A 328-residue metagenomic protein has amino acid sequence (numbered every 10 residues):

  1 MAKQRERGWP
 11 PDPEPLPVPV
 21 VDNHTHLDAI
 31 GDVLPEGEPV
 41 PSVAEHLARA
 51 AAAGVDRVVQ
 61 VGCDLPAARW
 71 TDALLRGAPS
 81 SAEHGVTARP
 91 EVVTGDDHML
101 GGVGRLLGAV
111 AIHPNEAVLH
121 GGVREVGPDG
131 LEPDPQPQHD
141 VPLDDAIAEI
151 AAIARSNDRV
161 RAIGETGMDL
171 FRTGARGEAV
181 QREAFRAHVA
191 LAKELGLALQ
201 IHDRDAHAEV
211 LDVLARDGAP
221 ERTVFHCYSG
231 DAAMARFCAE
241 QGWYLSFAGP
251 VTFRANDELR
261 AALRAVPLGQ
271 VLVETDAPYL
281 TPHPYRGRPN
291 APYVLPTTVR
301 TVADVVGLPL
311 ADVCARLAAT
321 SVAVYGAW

Functional and structural regions predicted by a protein language model:
M1-W328: Mid-domain alpha/beta scaffold segments of enzyme catalytic cores
